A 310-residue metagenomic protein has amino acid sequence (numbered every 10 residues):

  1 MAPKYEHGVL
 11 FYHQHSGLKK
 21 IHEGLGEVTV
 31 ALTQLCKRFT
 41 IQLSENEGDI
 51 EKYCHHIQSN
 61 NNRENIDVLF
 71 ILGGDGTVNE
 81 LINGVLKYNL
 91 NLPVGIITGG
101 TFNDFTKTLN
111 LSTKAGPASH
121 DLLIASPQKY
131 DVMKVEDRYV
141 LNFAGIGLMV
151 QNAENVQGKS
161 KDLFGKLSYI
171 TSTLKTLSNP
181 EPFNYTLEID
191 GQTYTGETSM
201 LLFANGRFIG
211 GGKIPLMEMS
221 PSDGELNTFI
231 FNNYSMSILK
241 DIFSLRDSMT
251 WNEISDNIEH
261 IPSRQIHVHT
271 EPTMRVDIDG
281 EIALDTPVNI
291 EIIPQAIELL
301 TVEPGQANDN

Functional and structural regions predicted by a protein language model:
M1-L69, N79, G84, Q192 (+2 more regions): ATP/NTP phosphate-donor binding region
L35, K87-S199: Catalytic core of DAGKc-family lipid kinases
L72-G74, G99: Glycine-rich beta-strand-to-loop/alpha-helix junction loops that act as flexible
G76-L92: Short Gly/Thr/Asp-enriched flexible loops that form oxyanion-binding sites at enzyme active sites
G145, L202-P215, I282: Glycine-rich phosphate/pyrophosphate-binding beta-alpha loops
S160-S168, M217-S237: Gly/Ser/Thr-rich active-site loops/lids in small-molecule metabolic enzymes that frequently grip phosphoryl groups
I189, T195, S220, I230-N310: ATP/nucleoside-binding phosphotransfer catalytic cores, i.e., glycine-rich phosphate-binding loops
